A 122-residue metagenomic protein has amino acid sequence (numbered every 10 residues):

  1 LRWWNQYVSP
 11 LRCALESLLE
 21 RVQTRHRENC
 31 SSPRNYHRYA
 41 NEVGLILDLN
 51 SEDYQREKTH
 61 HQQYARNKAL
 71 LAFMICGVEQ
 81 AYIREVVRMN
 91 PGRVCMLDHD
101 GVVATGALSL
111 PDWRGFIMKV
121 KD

Functional and structural regions predicted by a protein language model:
L1-R93, R114, M118: Conserved catalytic core of nucleic-acid polymerases
R93-T105: Catalytic palm active-site di-aspartate
L108-D122: Polymerase palm active-site segment centered on the conserved acidic dipeptide of motif C
